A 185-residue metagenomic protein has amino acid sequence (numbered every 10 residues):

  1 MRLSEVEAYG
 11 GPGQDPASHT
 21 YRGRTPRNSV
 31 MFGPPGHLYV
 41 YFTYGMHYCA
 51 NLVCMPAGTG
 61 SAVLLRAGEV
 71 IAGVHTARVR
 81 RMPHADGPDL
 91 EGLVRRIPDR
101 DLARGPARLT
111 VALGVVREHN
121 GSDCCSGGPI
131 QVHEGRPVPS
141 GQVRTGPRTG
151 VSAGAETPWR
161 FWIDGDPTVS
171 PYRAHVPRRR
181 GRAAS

Functional and structural regions predicted by a protein language model:
M1-S185: Conserved, well-structured core segments that form or line functional sites
